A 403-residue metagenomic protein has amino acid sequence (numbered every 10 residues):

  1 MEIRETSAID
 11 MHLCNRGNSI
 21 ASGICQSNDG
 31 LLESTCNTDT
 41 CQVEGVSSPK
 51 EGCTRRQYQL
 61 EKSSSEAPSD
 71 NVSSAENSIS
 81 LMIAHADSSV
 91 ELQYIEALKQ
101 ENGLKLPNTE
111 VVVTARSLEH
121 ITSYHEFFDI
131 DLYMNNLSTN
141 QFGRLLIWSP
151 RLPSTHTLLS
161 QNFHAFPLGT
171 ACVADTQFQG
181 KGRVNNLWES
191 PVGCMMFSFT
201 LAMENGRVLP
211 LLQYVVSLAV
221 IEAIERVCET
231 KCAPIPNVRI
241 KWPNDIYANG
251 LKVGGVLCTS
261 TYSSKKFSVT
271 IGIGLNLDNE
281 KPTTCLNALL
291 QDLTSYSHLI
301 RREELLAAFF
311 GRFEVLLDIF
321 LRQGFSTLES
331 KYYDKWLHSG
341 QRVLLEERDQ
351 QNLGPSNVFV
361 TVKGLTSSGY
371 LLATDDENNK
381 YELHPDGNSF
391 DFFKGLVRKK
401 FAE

Functional and structural regions predicted by a protein language model:
M1-T230, L396-E403: N-terminal lobe of the biotin/lipoate ligase/transferase fold
F163-A165, L187-E304: Nucleotide and nucleotide-moiety/phosphate-recognizing core
D175, P243, G250-G255, G340-R342 (+1 more regions): Conserved beta-strand residues within beta-sheet cores
L251, L353-P355, D376-N378: Glycine-centered tight beta-turn/hairpin loop motif at sheet-sheet or coil-to-beta transitions
L293-V358, K363, F392-E403: Conserved, helical-rich catalytic subdomain that frames metal- and/or nucleotide-binding sites in enzyme alpha/beta
L365-Y370: Short, conserved beta-turn/loop elements at beta-strand boundaries and strand-helix junctions
L371-D375: SH3/SH3-like beta-barrel fold
N378-D391: A short macromolecule-binding patch
